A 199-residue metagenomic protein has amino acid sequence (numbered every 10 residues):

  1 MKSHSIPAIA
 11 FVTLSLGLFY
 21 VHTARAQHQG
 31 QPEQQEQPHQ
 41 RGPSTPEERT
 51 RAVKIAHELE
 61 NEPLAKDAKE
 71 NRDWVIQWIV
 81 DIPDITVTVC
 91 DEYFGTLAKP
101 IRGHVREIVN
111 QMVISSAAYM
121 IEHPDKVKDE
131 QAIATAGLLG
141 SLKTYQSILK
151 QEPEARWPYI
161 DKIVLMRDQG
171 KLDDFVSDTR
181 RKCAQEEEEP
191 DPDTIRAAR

Functional and structural regions predicted by a protein language model:
M1-S5: Positively charged n-region of N-terminal signal peptides that target proteins for export
P7-A10, V113-I114: Residues marking helix boundaries in flexible regions
I9-F19: Bacterial N-terminal signal peptides
Y20-A26: Sec/Tat signal peptide C-region and signal peptidase I cleavage site
H28, S115, I195-R199: Structured catalytic/translocation cores of nucleotide/phosphate-coupled proteins
H28-L97, R180-E187: N-terminal secretory signal peptides
D67-K182: Mature extracellular/secreted ectodomains of secretory-pathway proteins
L172-R199: Short, low-complexity, Pro/Ser/Thr/Gly-rich segments in the mature regions of secreted, periplasmic
